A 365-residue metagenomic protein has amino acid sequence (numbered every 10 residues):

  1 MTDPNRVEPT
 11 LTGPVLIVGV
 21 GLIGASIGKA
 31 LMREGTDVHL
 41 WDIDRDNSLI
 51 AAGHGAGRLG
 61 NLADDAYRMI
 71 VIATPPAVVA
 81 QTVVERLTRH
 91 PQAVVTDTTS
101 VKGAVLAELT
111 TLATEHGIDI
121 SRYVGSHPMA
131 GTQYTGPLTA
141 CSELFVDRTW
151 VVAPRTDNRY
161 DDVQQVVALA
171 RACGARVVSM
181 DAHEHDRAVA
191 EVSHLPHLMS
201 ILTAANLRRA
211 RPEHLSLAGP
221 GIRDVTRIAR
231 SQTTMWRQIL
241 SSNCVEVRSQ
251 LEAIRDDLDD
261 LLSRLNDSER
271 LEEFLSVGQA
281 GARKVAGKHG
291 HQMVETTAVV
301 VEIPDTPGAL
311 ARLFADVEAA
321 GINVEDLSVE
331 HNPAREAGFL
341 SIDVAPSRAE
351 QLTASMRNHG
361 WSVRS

Functional and structural regions predicted by a protein language model:
T2-G60, M69: NAD(P)+-binding Rossmann beta1-loop-alpha1 motif at the extreme N-terminus of oxidoreductases
I43-D44, T99, E330: Residues in the short beta-alpha loop(s) of Rossmann-like NAD(P)-binding domains
I70-V71, T96: N-terminal Rossmann-like NAD(P) cofactor-binding module of classical short-chain dehydrogenase/reductase
T82-P137: Rossmann-like NAD(P)(H) cofactor-binding subdomain of soluble oxidoreductases
R122-R159: Active-site capping/gating segments
L144-R230: Internal alpha-helical scaffold of NAD(P)-dependent oxidoreductase catalytic cores
R211-Q279, T296-V299: Interdomain hinge/lid region at the active-site interface of Rossmann-like NAD(P)-dependent oxidoreductases
G281-S365: A conserved regulatory-domain signal marking ACT and ACT-like small-molecule sensing domains and adjacent regulatory
